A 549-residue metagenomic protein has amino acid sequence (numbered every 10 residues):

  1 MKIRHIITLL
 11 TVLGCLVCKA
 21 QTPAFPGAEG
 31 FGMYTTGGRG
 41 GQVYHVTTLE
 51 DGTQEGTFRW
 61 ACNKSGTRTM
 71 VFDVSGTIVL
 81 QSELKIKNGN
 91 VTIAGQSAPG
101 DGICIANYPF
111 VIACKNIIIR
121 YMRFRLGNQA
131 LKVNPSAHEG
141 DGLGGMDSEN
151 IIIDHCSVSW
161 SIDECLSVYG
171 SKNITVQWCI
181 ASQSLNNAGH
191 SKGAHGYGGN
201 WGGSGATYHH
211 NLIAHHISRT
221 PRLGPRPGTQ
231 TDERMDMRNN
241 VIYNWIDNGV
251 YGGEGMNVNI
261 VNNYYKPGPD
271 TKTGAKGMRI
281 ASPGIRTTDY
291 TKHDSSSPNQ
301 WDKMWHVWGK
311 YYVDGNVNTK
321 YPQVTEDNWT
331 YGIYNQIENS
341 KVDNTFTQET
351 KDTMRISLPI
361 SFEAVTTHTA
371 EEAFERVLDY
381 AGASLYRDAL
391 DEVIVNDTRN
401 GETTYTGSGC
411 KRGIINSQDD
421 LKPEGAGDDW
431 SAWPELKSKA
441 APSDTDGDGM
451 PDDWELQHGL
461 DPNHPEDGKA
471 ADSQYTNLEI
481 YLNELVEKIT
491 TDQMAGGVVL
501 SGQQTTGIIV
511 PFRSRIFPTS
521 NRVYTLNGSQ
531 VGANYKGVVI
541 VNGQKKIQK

Functional and structural regions predicted by a protein language model:
M1, A20, T506-P511, G528 (+1 more regions): Terminal processing/anchoring signals of secreted or surface-associated proteins and related intramolecular
P23-M70, T525-V531: Acidic Gly/Asp/Thr-rich repetitive segments characteristic of extracellular carbohydrate-active and adhesion proteins
F58-G66, I78-A94, I103-R120, L126-E149 (+1 more regions): Extracellular beta-strand-rich solenoid/capping regions of secreted or surface-exposed proteins that bind or remodel
N90, G95, K115-L126, D147-W160 (+5 more regions): Right-handed parallel beta-helix
I105-F110, K132-G144, W160-V168, G189-G203 (+3 more regions): Extracellular beta-strand/beta-solenoid scaffold signature
R234, R238-A426: Extracellular beta-rich repeat passengers
G427-Q504: Extracellular calcium-associated, cysteine-rich motifs in secreted modular proteins
V498-T525: Residue-level detector of functionally pivotal "anchor" positions at catalytic/ligand-binding pockets or at interdomain
